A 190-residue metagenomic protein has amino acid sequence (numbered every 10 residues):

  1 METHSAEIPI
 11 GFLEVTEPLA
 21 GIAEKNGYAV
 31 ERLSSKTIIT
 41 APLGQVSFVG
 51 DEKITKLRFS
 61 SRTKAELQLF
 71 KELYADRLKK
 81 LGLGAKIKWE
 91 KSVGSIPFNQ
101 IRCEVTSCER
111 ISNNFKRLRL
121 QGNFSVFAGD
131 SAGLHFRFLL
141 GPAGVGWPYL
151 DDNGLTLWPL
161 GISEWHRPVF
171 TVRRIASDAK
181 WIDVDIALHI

Functional and structural regions predicted by a protein language model:
M1-S34: Short Lys/Arg-enriched alpha/beta "domain-start" segment
E7-F12, R58-T63, G122, I186: Short beta-strand-to-loop capping motifs
F12-A20, K64-K71, S125-G129: Short, conserved charged micro-motifs
E24-A29, A75-G82, L140-G141: A common structural junction motif
L33-T63: Short, intrinsically disordered low-complexity segments
T63, L67-G94: Short, structured interface segments
K91-C108: Short, low-order "capping/linker" segments at domain edges
T106-I190: Ferredoxin-reductase
